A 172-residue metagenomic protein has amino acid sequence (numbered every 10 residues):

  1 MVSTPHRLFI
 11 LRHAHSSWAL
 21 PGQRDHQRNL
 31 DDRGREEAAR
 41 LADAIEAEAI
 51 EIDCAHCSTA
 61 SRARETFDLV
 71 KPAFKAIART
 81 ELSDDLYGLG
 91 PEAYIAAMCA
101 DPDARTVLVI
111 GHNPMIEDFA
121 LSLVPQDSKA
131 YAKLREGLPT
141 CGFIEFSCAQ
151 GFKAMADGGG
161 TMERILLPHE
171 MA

Functional and structural regions predicted by a protein language model:
V2-D85, A93-A96, K129, L138 (+1 more regions): Active-site-proximal alpha-helix that buttresses catalytic centers in soluble enzyme cores
P5-H6, A104, T140, G159: A structure-centric signal for secondary-structure junctions around beta-strands
L8, D103-G111: Generic beta-sheet signal
I95-D103: Short, surface-exposed amphipathic charged segments that create phosphate/polyanion-binding patches used for binding
V124-E163: Domain-level recognition of soluble alpha/beta enzyme cores, biased toward histidine phosphatases/phosphomutases
G160-A172: Short, solvent-exposed aromatic-acidic interface loops
